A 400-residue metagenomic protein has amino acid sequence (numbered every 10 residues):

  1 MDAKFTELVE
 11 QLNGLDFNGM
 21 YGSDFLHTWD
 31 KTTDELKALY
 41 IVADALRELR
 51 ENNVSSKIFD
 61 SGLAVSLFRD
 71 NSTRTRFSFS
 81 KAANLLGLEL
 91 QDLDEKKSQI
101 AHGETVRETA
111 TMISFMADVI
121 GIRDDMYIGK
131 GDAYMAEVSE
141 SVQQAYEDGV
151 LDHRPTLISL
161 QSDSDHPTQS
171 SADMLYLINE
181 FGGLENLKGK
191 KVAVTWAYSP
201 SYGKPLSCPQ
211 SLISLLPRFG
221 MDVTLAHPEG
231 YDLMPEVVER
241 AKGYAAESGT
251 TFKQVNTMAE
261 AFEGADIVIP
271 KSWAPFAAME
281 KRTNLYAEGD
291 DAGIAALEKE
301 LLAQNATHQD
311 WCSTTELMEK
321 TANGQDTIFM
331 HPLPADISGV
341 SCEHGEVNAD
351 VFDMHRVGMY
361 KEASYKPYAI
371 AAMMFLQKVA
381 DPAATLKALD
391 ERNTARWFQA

Functional and structural regions predicted by a protein language model:
M1-F77, K81: Positively charged, low-complexity intrinsically disordered leader regions
M1-Q11, L15-N18, D30, T109 (+2 more regions): NAD(P)-dependent dehydrogenase/reductase Rossmann-like domain
K57-I178, Q325, I337: Phosphate/diphosphate ligand-binding glycine-rich loop within oxidoreductases
R69-K81, I178-A292: Glycine-rich phosphate/diphosphate-binding loop of Rossmann-like nucleotide-binding domains
N186-K188, P217, E316-D326, D353-M354: Short, conserved loop/helix-junction motifs that constitute active-site signature segments in enzyme catalytic cores
G243-N348: Rossmann-like adenosine-cofactor binding region
N323-A400: Adenosine-phosphate binding glycine-rich loop
